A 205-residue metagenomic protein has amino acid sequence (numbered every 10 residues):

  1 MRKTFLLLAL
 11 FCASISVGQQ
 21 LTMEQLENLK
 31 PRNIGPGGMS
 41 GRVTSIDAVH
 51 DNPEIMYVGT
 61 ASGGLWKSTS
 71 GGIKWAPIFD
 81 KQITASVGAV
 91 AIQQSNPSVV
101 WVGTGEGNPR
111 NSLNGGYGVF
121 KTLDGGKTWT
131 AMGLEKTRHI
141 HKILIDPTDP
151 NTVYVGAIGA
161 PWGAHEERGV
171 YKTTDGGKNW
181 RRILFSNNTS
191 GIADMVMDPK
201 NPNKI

Functional and structural regions predicted by a protein language model:
M1-T4: Positively charged n-region of N-terminal signal peptides that target proteins for export
L6-L7, I34: Short amphipathic alpha-helical "recognition" segments used for binding
A9-V17: Hydrophobic h-region of N-terminal signal peptides that target proteins for export in Gram-negative bacteria
Q19-I205: Beta-propeller blade termini and top-face loops
